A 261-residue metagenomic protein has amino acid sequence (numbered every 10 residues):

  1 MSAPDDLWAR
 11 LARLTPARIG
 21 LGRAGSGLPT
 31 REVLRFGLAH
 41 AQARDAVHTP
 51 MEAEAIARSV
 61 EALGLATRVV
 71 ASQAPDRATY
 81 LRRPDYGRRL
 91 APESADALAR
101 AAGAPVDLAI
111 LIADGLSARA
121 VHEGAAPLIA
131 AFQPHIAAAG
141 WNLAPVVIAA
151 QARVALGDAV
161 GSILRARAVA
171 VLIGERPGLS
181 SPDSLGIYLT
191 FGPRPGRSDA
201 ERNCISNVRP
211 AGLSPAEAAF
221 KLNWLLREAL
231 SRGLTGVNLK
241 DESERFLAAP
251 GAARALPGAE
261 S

Functional and structural regions predicted by a protein language model:
M1-D85, A95, R245-A248: Active-site loop/lid in soluble adenylation, ligation, and acyl-transfer enzymes
M51, L65, E123, P127 (+4 more regions): Conserved active-site and cofactor/substrate-binding residues in soluble primary-metabolism enzymes
V60-A62, R100-A104, G161-R165, L179-S181 (+1 more regions): Solvent-exposed alpha-helices and their adjacent loops that cap or buttress functional pockets in soluble metabolic
D76, G115-A120, A152-R153, R176-L179: Gly/Ser/Thr-rich loops at beta-strand to alpha-helix junctions that form or flank small-molecule/cofactor-binding
D107-A120, A170-L172, S206: Short glycine-rich or small-residue beta-strand-to-loop segments that form or flank ligand, phosphate, metal/Fe-S
A118-G140: Glycine-rich phosphate/diphosphate-binding loop of Rossmann-like nucleotide-binding domains
P134-P182: A contiguous pocket-lining binding segment that forms or flanks enzyme active sites
E175-S184, Y188-S261: C-terminal functional extensions of proteins
